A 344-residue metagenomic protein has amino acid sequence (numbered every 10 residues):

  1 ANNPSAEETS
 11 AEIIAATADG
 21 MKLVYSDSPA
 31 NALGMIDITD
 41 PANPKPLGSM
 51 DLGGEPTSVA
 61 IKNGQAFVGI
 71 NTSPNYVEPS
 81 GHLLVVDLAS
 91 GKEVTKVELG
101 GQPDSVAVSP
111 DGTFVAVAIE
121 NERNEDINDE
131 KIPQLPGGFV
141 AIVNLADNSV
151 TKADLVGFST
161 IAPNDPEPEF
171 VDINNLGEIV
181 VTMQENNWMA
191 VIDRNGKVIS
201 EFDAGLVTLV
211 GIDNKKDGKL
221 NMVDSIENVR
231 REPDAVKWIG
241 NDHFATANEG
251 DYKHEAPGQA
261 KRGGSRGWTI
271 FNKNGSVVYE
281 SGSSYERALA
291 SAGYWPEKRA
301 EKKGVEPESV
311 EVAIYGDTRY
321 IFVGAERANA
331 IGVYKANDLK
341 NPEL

Functional and structural regions predicted by a protein language model:
A1-S5, M50-L52, D147-P166, I199-E227 (+1 more regions): Surface-exposed loop and turn segments in beta-propeller and other repeat-based domains that flank or scaffold
P4-I14, P56, P103, I161-D172 (+3 more regions): Signature of short aromatic-glycine-proline-rich micro-motifs recurring in repeat-based ectodomains
A18-G20, I61-G64, V108-G112, N174-L176 (+2 more regions): Residue-level detector of Asp-centered blade-edge/turn motifs that repeat once per structural unit in beta-propeller
I36-A42, I142-T151, D193-S200, L206-V207 (+2 more regions): Short loop/turn segments immediately following beta-strands, especially the blade-tip and inter-blade linker loops
D40-N75: Blade-loop segments of beta-propeller domains
G69-P79, A118-G138, T246-R266: Short, conserved, GDST-rich strand-edge loop motifs in beta-rich repeat architectures
S80-G91, P133-D147, G196, R262-N274: Beta-propeller blade signature
